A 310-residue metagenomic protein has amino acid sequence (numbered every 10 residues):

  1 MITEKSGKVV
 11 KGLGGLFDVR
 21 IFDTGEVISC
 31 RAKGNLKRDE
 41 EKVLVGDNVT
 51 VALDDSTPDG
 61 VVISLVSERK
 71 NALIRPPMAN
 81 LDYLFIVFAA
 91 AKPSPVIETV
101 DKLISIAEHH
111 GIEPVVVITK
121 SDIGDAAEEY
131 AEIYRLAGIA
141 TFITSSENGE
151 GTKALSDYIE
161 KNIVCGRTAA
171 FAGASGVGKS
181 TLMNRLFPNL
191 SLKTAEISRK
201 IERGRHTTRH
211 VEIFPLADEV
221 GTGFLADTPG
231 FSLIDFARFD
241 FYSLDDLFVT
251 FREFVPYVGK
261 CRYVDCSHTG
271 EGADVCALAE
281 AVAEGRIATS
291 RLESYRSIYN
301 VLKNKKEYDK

Functional and structural regions predicted by a protein language model:
T3, G15, D39-D59, L65-Y83 (+5 more regions): Helix-rich effector regions associated with P-loop NTPase G domains
G7-V9, I63: Conserved hydrophobic positions within beta-strands
F17-F22, C30, V51: SH3/SH3-like beta-barrel fold
E26-V43: Beta-strand/loop nucleic-acid-binding surfaces
L53-D55, F88, L186: Conserved "cap/hinge" positions at secondary-structure junctions
A91-I139: Phosphate-binding glycine-rich loops and their immediate beta-loop-alpha structural context
K120-V177: Canonical P-loop GTPase G-domain recognition
K179-A195: A conserved segment at the C-terminal end of the G1
